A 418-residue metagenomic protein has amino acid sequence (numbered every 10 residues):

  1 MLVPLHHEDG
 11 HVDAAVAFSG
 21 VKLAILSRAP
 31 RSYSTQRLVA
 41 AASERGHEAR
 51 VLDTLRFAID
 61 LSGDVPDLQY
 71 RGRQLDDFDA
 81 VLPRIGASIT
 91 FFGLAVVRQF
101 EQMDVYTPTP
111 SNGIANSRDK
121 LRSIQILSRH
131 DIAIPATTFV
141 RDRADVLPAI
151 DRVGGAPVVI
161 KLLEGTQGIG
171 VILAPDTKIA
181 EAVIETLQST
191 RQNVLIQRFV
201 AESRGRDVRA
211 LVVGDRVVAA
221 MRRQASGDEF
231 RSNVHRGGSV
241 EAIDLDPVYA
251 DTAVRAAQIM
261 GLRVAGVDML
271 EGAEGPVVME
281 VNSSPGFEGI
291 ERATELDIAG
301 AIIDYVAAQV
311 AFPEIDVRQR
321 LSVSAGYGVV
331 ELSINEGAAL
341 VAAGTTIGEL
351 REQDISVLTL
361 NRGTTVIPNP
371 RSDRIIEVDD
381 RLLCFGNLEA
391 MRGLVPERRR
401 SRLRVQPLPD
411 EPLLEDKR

Functional and structural regions predicted by a protein language model:
L2-P4, A15-V16, V21, D244-R318 (+2 more regions): ATP-dependent carboxylate activation and anion-phosphoryl transfer catalytic cores that bind Mg-ATP to form
L2-P4, D13-S43, A49-R50, D60 (+6 more regions): Active-site nucleotide/adenylate-binding loops and adjacent lid/helix of ATP-dependent enzymes
F18, V171-M260: Phosphate-binding site of ATP-dependent enzymes
P66-I89: Short, structured active-site "lid" loops
F100-Q102, S372-R374, M391-R418: Short, compositionally biased
E314-L332, R404-P412: Long, charged amphipathic helices and adjacent flexible linkers at domain junctions
E336-R398: Cytosolic Rossmann-like ligand/nucleotide-binding regulatory domains
